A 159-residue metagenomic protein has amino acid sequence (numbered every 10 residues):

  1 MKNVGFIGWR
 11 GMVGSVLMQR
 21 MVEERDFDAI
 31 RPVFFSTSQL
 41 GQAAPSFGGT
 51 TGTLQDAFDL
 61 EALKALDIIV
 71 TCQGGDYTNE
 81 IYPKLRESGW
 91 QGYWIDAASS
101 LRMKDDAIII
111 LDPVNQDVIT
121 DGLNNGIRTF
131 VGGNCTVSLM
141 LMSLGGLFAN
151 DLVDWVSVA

Functional and structural regions predicted by a protein language model:
M1-A159: N-terminal Rossmann-like NAD(P) cofactor-binding subdomain of oxidoreductases, focused on the glycine-rich
